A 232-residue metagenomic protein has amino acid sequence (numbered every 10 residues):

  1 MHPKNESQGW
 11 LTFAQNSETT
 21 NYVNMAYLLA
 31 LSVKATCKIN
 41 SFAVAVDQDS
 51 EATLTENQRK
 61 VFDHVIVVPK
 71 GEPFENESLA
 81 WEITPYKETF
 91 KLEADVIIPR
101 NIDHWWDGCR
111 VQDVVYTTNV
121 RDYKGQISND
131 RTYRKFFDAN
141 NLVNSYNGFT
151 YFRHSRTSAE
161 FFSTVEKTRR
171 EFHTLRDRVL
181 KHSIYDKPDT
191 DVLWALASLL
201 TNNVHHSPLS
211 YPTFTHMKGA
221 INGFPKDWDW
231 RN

Functional and structural regions predicted by a protein language model:
M1-E72, R156: N-terminal anchoring/stem segment of glycosyltransferases
N24-Y27, L31, E75, P188-L196: A structural signal for well-ordered alpha-helical segments within the folded catalytic domains of diverse enzymes
T36-K38, T84-P85, C109, T201: A structural signal for short coil/turn segments at secondary-structure junctions
V46-L54, I98-I102, P212: Short, polar loop motifs at secondary-structure junctions
F62-D63, Y86-K87, Q112, N147 (+1 more regions): Short, well-ordered alpha-helix to beta-strand connector turns
P73-I127: GT-A fold catalytic core of metal-dependent nucleotide-sugar glycosyltransferases, centered on the diacidic
D107-R170: Conserved catalytic core of nucleotide-sugar-dependent glycosyltransferases
L142-N232: Catalytic core and acceptor-binding pocket of nucleotide-sugar-dependent glycosyltransferases
